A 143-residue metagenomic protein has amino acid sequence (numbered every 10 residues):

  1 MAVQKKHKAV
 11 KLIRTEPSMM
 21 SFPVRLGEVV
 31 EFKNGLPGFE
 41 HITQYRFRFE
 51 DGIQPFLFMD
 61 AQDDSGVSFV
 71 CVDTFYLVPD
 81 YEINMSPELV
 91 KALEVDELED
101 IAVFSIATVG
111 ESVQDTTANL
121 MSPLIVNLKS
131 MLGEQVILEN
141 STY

Functional and structural regions predicted by a protein language model:
A2-V78, L98-Y143: Long, compositionally biased stretches
D80-M85: Extended catalytic/binding region for NAD+/ADP-ribose chemistry, centered on the ART fold
P87-E97: Short active-site loop/helix that positions an aromatic residue
